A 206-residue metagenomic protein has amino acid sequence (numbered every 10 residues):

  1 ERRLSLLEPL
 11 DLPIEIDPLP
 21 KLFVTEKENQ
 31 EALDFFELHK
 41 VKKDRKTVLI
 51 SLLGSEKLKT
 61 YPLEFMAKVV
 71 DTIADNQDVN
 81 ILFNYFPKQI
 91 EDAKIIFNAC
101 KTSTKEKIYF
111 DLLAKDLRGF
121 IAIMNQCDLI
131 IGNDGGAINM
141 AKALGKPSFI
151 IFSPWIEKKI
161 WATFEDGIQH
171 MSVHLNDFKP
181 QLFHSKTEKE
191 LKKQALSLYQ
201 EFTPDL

Functional and structural regions predicted by a protein language model:
E1-L206: Catalytic machinery of carbohydrate-active enzymes, primarily nucleotide-sugar-dependent glycosyltransferases
